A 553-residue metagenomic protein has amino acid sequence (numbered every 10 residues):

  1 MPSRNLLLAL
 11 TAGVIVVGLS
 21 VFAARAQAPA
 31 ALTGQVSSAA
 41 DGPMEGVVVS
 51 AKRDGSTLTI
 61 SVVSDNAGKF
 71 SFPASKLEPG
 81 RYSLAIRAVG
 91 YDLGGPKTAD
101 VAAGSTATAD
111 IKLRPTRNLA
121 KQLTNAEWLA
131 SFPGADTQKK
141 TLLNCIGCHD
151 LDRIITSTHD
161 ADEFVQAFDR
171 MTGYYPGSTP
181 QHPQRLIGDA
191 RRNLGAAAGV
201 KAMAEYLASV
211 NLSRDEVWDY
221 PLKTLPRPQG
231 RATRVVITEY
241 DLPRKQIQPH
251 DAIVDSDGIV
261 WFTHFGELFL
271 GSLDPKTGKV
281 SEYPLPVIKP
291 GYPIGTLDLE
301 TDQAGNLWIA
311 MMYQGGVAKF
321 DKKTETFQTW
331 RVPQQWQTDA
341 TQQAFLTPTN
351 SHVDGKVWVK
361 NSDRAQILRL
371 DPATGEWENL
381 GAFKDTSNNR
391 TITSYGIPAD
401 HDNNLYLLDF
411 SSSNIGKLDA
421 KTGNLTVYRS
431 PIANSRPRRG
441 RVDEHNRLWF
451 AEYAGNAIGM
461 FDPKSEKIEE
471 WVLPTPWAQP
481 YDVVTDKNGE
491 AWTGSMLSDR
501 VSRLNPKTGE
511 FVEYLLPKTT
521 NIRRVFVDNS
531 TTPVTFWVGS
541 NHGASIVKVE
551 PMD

Functional and structural regions predicted by a protein language model:
Q35-M44, L77: Structural motif
D54-S71: Short, acidic Ser/Thr/Gly-rich low-complexity loop/linker segments typical of extracellular and cell-surface proteins
G55-T57, P79-T98: A short, solvent-exposed loop/turn motif at the edges and junctions of modular extracellular/periplasmic domains
D100-N125: Extracellular beta-sheet/turn segments enriched in Thr/Pro/Gly and aliphatic residues
T141-D152, M203: The canonical Cys-X-X-Cys-His
K245-D257, K289-A304, Q335-D354, D385-D402 (+3 more regions): Beta-rich, blade/repeat-based domains predominating in secreted/periplasmic proteins but also intracellular
V260-G266, L307-Y313, V357-D363, L405-S411 (+3 more regions): Conserved beta-strand positions in repeat-built beta-propeller and related beta-rich domains
L516-D553: Blade-level signature of beta-propeller repeat domains, shared across WD40, Kelch, NHL, RCC1 and BNR/Asp-box propellers
